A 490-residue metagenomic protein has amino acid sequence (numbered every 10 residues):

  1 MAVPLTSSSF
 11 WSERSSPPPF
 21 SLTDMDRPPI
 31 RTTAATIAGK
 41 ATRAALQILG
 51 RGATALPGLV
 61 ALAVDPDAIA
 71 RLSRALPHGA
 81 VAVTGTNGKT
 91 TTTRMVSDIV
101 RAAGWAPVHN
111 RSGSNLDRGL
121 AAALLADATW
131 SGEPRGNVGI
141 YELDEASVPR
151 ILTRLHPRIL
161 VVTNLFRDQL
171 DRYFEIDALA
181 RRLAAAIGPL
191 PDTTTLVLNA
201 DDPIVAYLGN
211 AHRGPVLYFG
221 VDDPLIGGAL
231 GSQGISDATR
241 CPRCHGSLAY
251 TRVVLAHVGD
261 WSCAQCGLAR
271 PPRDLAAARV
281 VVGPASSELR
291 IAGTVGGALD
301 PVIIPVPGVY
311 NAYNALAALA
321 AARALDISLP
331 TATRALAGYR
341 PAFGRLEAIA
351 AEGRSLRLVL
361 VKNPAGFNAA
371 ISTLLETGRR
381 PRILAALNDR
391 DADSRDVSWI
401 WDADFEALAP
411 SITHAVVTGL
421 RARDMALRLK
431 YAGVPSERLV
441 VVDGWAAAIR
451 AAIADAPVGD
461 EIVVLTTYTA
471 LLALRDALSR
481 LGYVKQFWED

Functional and structural regions predicted by a protein language model:
P4-S16: Low-acidity, Ser/Thr- and Arg-rich intrinsically disordered low-complexity segments
P18-Q47, R51-L56, A238, H245 (+3 more regions): ATP-dependent carboxylate-amine ligase
P19, D24-G220, P224-S232, S236-R240: Phosphate-binding loop of NTP-binding sites
T86, S114-N115, G296, P307-V309 (+4 more regions): Short, surface-exposed acidic/glycine-rich loop or hinge patches that mediate macromolecular interfaces
M95, G119-A122, L316-A320, A369: Short amphipathic alpha-helical face segments that pack within enzyme cores and frequently flank/anchor catalytic
A106-V108, L217, D300, E437-V440: Structural signal for short hydrophobic segments within the conserved structured cores of catalytic domains across
V162, F166-R354: Acidic, Mg2+-coordinating active-site environments of NTP-dependent enzymes
